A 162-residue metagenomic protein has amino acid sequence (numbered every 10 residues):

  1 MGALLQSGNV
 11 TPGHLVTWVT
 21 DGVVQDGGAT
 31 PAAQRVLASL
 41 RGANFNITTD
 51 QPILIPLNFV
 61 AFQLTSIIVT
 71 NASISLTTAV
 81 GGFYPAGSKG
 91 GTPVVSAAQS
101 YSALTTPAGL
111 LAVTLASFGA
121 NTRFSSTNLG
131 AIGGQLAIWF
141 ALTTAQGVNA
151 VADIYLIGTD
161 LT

Functional and structural regions predicted by a protein language model:
M1-A38, T48-D50, L57-F59, N71-T78 (+4 more regions): Extracellular repetitive beta-rich solenoid segments
G2-L4, A116-A137: Short cationic/low-complexity microdomains
R41-A43, Q51-I53, S126-N128: Beta-strand-rich interaction surfaces with strong enrichment in secreted/lumenal proteins
A43, F62-I68, A72, A79: Generic beta-strand hydrophobic packing signal
F59-V60, S100: Intrinsic disorder/low-complexity segments
F62-S66, S126-Q146: Noncatalytic modules at the cell exterior or secretory-pathway interfaces, chiefly beta-strand-rich lectin/adhesion
S73-S125: Terminal beta-strand-rich extracellular "head" domains that mediate receptor/glycan or other ligand binding
I138, A152-I154: Hydrophobic residues positioned within well-ordered beta-strands of beta-sheet architectures
